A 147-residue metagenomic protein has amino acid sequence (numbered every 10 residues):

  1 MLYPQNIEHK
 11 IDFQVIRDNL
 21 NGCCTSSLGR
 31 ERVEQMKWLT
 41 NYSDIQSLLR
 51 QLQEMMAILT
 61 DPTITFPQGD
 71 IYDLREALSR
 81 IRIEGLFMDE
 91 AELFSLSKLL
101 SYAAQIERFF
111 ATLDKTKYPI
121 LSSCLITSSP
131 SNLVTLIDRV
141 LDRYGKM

Functional and structural regions predicted by a protein language model:
M1-K146: Conserved amphipathic alpha-helical "coupling/scaffold" segments that transmit conformational changes between domains
